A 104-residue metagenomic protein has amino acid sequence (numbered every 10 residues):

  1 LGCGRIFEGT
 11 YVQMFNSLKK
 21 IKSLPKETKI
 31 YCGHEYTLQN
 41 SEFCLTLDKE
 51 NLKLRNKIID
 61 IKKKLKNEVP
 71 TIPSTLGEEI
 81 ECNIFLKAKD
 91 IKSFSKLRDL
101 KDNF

Functional and structural regions predicted by a protein language model:
L1-E27: Active-site-adjacent loop/tail segments of enzyme domains
L1-G2, E35-Q39: Active-site environment of divalent metal-dependent phosphoester hydrolases
M14, H34, L76: Divalent metal-coordination and catalytic microenvironments
K19-K29, L38-F104: Accessory terminal helices/loops
